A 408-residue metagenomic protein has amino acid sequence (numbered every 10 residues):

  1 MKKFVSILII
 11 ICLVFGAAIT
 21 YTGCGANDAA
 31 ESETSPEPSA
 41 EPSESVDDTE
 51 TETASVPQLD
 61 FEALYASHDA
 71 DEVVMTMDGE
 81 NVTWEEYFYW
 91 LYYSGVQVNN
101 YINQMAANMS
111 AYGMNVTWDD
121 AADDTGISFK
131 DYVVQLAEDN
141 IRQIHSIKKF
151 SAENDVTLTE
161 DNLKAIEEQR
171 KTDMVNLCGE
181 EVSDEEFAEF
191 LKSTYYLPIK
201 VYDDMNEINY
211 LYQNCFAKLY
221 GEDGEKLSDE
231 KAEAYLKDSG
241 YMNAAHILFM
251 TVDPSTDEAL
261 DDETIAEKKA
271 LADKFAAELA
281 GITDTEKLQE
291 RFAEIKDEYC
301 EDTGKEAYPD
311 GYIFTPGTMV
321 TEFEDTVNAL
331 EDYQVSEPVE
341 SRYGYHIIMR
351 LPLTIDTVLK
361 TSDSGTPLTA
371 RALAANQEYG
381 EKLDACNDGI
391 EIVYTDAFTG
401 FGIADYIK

Functional and structural regions predicted by a protein language model:
M1-D131, Q135, E381, C386-K408: Short, low-structural-confidence N-terminal segments
A26-A30, E52-D69, E185-E267, T318-K408: PPIase-associated folding chaperone regions across multiple families
E72-D78, D123-E138, I147-T157, L197-Y202 (+4 more regions): Second-shell loop/turn segments in exported
V74-T83, W90, F150, N243-M250 (+1 more regions): Soluble periplasmic/extracytoplasmic beta-strand elements of cell-envelope proteins
E85, Y89, D131, Q135 (+13 more regions): Solvent-exposed, polar/charged alpha-helical surfaces in well-ordered, non-transmembrane soluble domains, broadly
L91, V98, I141, H145 (+10 more regions): Sec/Tat-exported extracytoplasmic proteins
S94-L136, N140, A152-L236, I313 (+1 more regions): Charged, solvent-exposed helices and adjacent loops that form client-binding or oligomerization surfaces
K274-E322, P352, T357-L359: Peptidyl-prolyl cis-trans isomerase
